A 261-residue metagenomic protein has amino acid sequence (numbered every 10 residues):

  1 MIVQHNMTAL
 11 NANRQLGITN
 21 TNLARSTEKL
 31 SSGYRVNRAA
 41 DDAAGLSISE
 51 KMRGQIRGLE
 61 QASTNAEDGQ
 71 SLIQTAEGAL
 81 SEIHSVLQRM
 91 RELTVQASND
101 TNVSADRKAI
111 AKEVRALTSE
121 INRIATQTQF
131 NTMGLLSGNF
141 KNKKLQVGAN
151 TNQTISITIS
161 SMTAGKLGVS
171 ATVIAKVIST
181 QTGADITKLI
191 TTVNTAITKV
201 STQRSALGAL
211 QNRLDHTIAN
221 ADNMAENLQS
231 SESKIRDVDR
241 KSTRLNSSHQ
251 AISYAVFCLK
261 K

Functional and structural regions predicted by a protein language model:
M1-R244, S253: Primary detection of the long, small/polar-rich alpha-helical "axial" segments characteristic of bacterial flagellar
L245-K261: Single conserved hydrophobic/aromatic residue that forms the stacking wall/gate of nucleotide- or nucleobase-binding
